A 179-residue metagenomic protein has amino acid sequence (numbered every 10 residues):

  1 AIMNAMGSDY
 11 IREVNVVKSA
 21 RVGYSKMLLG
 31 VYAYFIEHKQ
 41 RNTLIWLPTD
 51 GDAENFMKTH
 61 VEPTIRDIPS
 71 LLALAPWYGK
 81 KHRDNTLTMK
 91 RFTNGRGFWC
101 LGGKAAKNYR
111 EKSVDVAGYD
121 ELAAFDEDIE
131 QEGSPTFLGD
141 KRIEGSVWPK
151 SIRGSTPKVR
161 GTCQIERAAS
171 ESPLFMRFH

Functional and structural regions predicted by a protein language model:
A1-H179: Phosphate/NTP-binding elements of NTP-utilizing enzymes
